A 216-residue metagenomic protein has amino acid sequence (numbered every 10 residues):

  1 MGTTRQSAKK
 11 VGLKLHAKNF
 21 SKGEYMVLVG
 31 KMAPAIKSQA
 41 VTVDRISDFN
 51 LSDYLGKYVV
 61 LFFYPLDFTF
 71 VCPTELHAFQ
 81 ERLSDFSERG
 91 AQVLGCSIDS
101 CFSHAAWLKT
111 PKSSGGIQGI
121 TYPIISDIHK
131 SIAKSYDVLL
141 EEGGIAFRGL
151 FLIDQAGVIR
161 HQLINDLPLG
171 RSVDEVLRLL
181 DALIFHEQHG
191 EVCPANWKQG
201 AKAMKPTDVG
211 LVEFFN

Functional and structural regions predicted by a protein language model:
G2-N216: Chalcogenol-based redox active-site neighborhoods
